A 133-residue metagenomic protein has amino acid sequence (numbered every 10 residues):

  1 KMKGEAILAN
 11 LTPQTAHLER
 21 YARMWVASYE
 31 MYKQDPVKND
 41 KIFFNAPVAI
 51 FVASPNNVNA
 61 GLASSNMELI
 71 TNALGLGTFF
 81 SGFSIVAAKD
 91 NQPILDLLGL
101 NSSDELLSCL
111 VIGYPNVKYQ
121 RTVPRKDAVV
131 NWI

Functional and structural regions predicted by a protein language model:
K1-V58: Glycine/small-residue-rich phosphate/adenosyl-binding loop
T12, S84-D90, G113-Q120: Low-complexity, flexible helical/coil segments
D35-P36, P93-L95, V117-K118: A short, acidic/glycine-rich surface segment
K38, K89, R125-A128: Residue-level signal for pocket-adjacent positions within structured domains
K41-N45, L98-D104: Solvent-exposed alpha-helices and their adjacent loops that cap or buttress functional pockets in soluble metabolic
A46-L97, L110: Small-aliphatic-rich amphipathic alpha-helix that forms the alpha element of a beta-alpha
L100, E105-I133: C-terminal helix-cap and adjacent tail motif
